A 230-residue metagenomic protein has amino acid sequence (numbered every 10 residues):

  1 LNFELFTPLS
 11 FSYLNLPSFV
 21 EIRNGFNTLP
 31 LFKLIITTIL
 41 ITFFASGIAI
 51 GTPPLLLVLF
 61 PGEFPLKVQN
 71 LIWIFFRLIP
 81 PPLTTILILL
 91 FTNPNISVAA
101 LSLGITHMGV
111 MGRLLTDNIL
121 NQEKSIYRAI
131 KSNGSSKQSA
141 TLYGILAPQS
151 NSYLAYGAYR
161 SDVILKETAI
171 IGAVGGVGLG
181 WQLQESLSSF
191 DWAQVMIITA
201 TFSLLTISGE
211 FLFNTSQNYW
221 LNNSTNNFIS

Functional and structural regions predicted by a protein language model:
L1-G47, G51, L55, L59-F64 (+2 more regions): N-terminal, non-cleaved signal-anchor transmembrane helix
K33, K67-R77, D117-S132, Y143 (+3 more regions): Short amphipathic alpha-helical coupling elements at transmembrane boundaries
L34, T38-S46, I72, L78-P82 (+6 more regions): Loop-to-transmembrane-helix entry motif
T37, I41, G172, G180-W181 (+1 more regions): Pore-lining and gate-forming transmembrane alpha-helices of multi-pass membrane transport proteins
T42, S46-V58, G62, P82 (+7 more regions): Hydrophobic positions within alpha-helical transmembrane segments of bacterial inner-membrane proteins
N70-G104: Generic hydrophobic transmembrane alpha-helix motif, especially the helices
P94-I145, N151-R160, F211-N214: Membrane-cytosol interface at the C-terminal ends of specific transmembrane alpha-helices in multi-pass membrane
A155, Q194-S230: C-terminal transmembrane helix and the adjacent membrane-cytosol boundary/short C-terminal tail of inner/organellar
